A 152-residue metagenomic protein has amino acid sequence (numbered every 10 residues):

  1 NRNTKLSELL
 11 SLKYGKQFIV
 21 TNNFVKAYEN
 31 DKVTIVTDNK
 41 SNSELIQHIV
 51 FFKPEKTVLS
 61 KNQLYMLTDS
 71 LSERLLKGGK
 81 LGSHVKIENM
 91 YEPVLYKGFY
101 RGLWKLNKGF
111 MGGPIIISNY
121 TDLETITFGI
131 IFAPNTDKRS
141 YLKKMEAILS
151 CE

Functional and structural regions predicted by a protein language model:
N1, F18, F24, I126-E152: Surface-exposed amphipathic alpha-helical segments
N1-G15: Preference for long, solvent-exposed alpha-helical segments and helix-linker "stalks"
L12, V20, G109-G112: Residues that act as N-cap/strand-start positions at coil-to-secondary-structure junctions
T21-R74: Secretory pathway targeting signatures of secreted, lumenal, and periplasmic proteins
N42-I46, T57-V58, N107-F110, P134-Y141: Short, surface-exposed beta-strand/loop "edge" segments at domain boundaries and coil↔beta transitions
I46-K53, L123-P134: Short, well-ordered beta-strand elements
Q63, E73-V85, N89, K138-C151: Acidic, serine/threonine-rich low-complexity disordered tracts
E73-D122: Signature of long, low-cysteine stretches enriched in small and polar/charged residues
